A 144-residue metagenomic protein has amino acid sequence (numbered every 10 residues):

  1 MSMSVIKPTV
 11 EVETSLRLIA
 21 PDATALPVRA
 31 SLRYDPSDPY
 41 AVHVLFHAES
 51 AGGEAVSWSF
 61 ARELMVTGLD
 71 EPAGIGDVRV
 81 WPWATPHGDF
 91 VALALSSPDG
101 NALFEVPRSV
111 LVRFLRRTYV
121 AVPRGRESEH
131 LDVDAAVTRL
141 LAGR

Functional and structural regions predicted by a protein language model:
M1-H43: Charge-rich, low-complexity N-terminal segments
I19, R33, L45-H47, W81-W83 (+1 more regions): A structural detector for beta-sheet-dominated domains
A20-D22, P36, S50-G52, P86 (+2 more regions): Residues that cap or initiate secondary-structure elements
L26-A73: Short, well-structured hydrophobic secondary-structure segments
A41, V56, T67-E71, P82-A84 (+3 more regions): Glycine-rich loops and low-complexity Gly/Arg-rich segments that provide flexible linkers or classic glycine-based
V44, V91-L95, F104: Generic recognition of long tandem-repeat/solenoid scaffolds
V56-P98: Short, internal acidic amphipathic alpha-helical interface segments that mediate docking to partner proteins
P98-R144: Mixed-charge, glycine-accented linear interaction segment located at domain edges/termini
